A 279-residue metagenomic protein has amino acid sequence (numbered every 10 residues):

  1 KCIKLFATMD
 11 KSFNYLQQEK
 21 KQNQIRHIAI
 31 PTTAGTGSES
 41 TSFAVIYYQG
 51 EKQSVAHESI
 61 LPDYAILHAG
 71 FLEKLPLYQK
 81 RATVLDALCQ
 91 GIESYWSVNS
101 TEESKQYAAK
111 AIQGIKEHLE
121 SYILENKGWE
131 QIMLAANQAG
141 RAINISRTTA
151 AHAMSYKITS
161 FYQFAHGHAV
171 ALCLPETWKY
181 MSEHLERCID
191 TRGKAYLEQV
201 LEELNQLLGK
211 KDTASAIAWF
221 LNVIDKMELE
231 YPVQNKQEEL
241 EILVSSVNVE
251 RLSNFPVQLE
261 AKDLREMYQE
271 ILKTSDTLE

Functional and structural regions predicted by a protein language model:
K1-G70: Glycine/threonine-rich beta-strand-loop-alpha-helix active-site module that forms ligand/phosphate-binding
G35, G140-V170, V249-N254: Glycine-rich phosphate/pyrophosphate-binding beta-alpha loops
F43-S146: Carboxylate- and glycine-rich phosphate/diphosphate-binding segment that chelates Mg2+/Mn2+
L88-I92, I132-G140, L174, W178 (+4 more regions): Short alpha-helical scaffolding segments that buttress acidic/His motifs in well-ordered protein cores
S100-Y107, Y122-Q131, S146-A151, C188-T191 (+3 more regions): Flexible, glycine/charged-enriched surface loops at secondary-structure junctions
F164, H168-E239: Gly/Pro-rich interdomain helix-loop hinge
E238-E279: Short, amphipathic C-terminal "tail helix"
